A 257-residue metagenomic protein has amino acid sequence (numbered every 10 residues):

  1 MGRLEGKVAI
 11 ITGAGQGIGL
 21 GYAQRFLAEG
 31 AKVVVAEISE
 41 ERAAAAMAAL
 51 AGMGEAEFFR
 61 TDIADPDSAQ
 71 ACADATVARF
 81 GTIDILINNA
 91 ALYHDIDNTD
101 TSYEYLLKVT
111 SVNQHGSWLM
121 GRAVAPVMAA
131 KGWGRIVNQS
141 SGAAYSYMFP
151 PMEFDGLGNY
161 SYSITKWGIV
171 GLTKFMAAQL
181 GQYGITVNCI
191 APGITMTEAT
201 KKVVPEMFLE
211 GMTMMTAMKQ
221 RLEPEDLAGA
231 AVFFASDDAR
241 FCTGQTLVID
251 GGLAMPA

Functional and structural regions predicted by a protein language model:
A71-A78, I96-D100, E104-S111, M207: Active-site Tyr-X3-Lys motif and surrounding loop/helix of classical short-chain dehydrogenase/reductase
D97-T110, P150, G158, T200 (+1 more regions): Substrate-binding pocket helix/loop in short-chain dehydrogenase/reductase
G121, T165-G168, T173: Active-site helix of classical SDR
P126, A178-Q179, R240: Alpha-helical segment proximal to the catalytic Tyr-Lys
S146, V232, T243-A257: Short C-terminal tail/terminal secondary-structure segment of NAD(P)H-dependent dehydrogenase/reductase domains
G181, T186, C242-G244: Short, small/polar-rich loop/turn modules that mediate ligand/substrate recognition or access, typified
T216-L227, D238: A conserved structural motif in NAD(P)-dependent oxidoreductases
